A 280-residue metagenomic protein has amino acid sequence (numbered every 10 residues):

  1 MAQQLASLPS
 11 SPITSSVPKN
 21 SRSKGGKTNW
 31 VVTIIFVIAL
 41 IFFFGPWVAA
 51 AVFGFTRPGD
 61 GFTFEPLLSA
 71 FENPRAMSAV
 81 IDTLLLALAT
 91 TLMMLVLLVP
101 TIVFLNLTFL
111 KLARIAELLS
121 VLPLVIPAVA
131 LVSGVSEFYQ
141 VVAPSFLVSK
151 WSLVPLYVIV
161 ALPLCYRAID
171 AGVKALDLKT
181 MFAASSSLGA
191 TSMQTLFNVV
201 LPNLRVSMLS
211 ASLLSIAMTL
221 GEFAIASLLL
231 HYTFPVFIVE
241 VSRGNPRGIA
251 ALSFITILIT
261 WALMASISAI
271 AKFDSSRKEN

Functional and structural regions predicted by a protein language model:
A2-V32, A49, D170-F182, S186 (+3 more regions): C-terminal transmembrane helix and the adjacent membrane-cytosol boundary/short C-terminal tail of inner/organellar
Q4, F64-A76, L220-R277: Interhelical loop and adjacent transmembrane-helix boundary motif in polytopic membrane transport permeases
K19-R22, F64, L112-A113, V129-I159 (+3 more regions): Membrane-interfacial helix termini and adjacent extracytoplasmic/periplasmic loops of multi-pass transporters
N20, A89-S120, S133, E137-V141 (+3 more regions): Transmembrane-helix boundary motif in ABC transporter permease subunits
W30-F36, L40, S78-D82, F138-L164 (+1 more regions): Loop-to-helix entry region at the N-terminal start of transmembrane alpha-helices in multi-pass membrane transporters
T33-F43, I159, Y166-A171, L178 (+1 more regions): Transmembrane alpha-helices
I38-P74, I225-L228, N280: Short membrane-interfacial helix/loop motifs at transmembrane-helix boundaries
G45-V52, V96-T101, S133, S152-P155 (+3 more regions): Membrane-embedded alpha-helices of multi-pass transport/permease systems
